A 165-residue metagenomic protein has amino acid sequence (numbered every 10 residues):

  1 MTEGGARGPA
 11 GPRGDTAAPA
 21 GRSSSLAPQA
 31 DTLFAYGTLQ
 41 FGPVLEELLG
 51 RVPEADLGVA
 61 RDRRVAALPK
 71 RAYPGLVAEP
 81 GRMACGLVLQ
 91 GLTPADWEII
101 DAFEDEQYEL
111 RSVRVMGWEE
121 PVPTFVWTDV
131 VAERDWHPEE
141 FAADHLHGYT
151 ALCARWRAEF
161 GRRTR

Functional and structural regions predicted by a protein language model:
T2-R165: Glycine-aromatic micro-motifs
